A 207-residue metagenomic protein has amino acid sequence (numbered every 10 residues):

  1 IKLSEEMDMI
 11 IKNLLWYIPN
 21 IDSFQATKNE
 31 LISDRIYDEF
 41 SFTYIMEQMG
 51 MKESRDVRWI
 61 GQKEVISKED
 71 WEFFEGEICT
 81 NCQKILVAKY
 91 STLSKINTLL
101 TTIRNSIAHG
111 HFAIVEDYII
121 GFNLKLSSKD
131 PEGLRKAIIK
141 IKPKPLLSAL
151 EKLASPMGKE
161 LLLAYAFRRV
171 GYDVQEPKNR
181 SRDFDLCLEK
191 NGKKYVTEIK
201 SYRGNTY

Functional and structural regions predicted by a protein language model:
I1-G158: Amphipathic alpha-helical interface elements
I96-L99, K178, E189, G204: Generic detector of ordered secondary-structure context
T102-N105, L161, Y165, Y195: Active-site-proximal helix/loop capping residues that flank conserved catalytic or ligand/cofactor
V115-E116, G204-T206: Short glycine-rich, flexible loops that bind phosphorylated cofactors or substrates
A154-K178: Acidic-basic catalytic patches of nuclease active cores, encompassing PD-(D/E)XK and other metal-cofactor nuclease
F167, L186-L188, G192-N205: Conserved catalytic cores of phosphodiester-cleaving nucleases, focusing on short active-site segments
R180-D183: Short acidic/glycine-enriched loop/turn segments that link adjacent beta-strands
